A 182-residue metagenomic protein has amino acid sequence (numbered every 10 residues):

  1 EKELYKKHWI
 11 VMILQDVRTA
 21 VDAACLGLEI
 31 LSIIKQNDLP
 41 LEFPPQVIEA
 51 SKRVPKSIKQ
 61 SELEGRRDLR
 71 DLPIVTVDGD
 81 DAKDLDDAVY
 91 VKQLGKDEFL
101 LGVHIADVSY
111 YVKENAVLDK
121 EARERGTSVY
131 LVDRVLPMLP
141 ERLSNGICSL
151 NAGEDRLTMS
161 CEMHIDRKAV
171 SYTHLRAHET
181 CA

Functional and structural regions predicted by a protein language model:
E1-G102, S109-E154: Charge-lined substrate channels and their catalytic hotspots, especially those that engage the 3′ end of RNA
H8, S171-Y172: Low-complexity basic/metal-binding stretches
Q93-G95, I165-V170: Short acidic-glycine loop/turn motifs at beta-strand connectors
T158-M159, M163: Phosphate/diphosphate-binding loops
H174-A182: Single conserved hydrophobic/aromatic residue that forms the stacking wall/gate of nucleotide- or nucleobase-binding
